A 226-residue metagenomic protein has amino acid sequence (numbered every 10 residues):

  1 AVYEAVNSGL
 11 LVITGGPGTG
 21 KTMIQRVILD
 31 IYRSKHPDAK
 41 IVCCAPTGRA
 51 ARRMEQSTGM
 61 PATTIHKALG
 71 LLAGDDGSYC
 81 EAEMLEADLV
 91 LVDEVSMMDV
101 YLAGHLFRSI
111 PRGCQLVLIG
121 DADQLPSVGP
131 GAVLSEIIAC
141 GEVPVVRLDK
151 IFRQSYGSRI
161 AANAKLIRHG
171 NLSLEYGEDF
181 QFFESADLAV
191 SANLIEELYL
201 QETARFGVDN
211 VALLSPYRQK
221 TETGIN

Functional and structural regions predicted by a protein language model:
A1-N7: N-terminal pre-P-loop "Q-motif" helix
E4, D123-N226: Conserved helicase motor core of P-loop NTPases
N7-I13: Pre-Walker A (Motif I) flank of P-loop NTPase domains
P17, V95: The conserved Walker
K21: Conserved lysine of the Walker
I24, I28: Hydrophobic positions on the alpha1 helix immediately C-terminal to the Walker A/P-loop
K40-L89: Inter-Walker segment of RecA-like/P-loop motor cores
D93-E94, G120: Walker B catalytic acidic pair
